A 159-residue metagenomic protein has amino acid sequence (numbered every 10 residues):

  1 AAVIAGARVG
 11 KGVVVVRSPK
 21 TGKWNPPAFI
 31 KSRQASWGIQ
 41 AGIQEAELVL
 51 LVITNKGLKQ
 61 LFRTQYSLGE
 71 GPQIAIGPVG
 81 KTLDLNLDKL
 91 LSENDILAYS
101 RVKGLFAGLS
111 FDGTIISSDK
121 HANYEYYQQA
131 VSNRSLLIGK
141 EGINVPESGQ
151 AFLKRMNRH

Functional and structural regions predicted by a protein language model:
A1-H159: Small-residue-enriched, tightly packed secondary-structure blocks
